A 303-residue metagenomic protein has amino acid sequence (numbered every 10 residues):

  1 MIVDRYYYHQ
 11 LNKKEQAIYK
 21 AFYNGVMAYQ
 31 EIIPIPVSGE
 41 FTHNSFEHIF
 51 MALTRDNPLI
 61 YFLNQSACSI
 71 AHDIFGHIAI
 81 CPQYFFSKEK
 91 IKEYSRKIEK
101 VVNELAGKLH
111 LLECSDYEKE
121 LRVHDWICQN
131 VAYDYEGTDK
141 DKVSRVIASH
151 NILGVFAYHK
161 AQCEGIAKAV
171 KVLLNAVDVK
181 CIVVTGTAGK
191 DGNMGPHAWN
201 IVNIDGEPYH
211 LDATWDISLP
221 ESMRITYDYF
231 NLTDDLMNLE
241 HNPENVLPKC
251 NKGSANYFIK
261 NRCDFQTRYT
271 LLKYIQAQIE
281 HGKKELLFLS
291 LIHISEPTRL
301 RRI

Functional and structural regions predicted by a protein language model:
M1-E104, R299: Linear, non-domain "peripheral" regions
G25-G39, Q276-L291: Short glycine-rich, basic-tinged beta-strand/loop micro-motifs
S87-V155: Secondary-structure boundary elements
Y117, V146, K160-E164, K168 (+1 more regions): Conserved structured core elements
V123, Y158, C163-G165, A169 (+2 more regions): Gram-positive cell-envelope targeting signals
G165-D235: Hydrophobic/aromatic-rich core segments of domains that either
H241-I275, I279: Charged, amphipathic alpha-helical linkers/stalks
I292-I303: Single conserved hydrophobic/aromatic residue that forms the stacking wall/gate of nucleotide- or nucleobase-binding
